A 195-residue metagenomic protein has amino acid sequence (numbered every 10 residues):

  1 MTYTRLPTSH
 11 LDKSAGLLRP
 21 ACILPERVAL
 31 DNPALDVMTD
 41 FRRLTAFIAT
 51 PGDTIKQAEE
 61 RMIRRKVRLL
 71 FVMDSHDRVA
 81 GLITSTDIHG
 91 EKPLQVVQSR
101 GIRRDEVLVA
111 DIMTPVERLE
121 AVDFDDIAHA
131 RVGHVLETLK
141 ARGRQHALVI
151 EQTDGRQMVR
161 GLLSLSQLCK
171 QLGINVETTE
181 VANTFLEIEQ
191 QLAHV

Functional and structural regions predicted by a protein language model:
M1-V195: Tandem CBS (Cystathionine beta-synthase) repeat/Bateman regulatory domains
